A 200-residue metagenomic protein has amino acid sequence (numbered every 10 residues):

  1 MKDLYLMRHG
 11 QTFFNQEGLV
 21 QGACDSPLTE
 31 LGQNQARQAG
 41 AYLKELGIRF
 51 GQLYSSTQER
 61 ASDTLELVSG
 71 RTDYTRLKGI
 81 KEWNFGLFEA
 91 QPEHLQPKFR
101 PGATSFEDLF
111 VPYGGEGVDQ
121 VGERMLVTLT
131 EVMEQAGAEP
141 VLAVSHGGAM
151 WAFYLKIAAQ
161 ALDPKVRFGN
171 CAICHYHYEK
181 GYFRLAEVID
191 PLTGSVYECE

Functional and structural regions predicted by a protein language model:
K2, G51, R71-D73, E139 (+1 more regions): A structural micro-motif
L4, E139-G147: Generic beta-sheet signal
Y5-S62, Y113-M125: Loop-to-helix element that buttresses phosphate recognition and phosphoryl-transfer chemistry
G10, S56-Q58, G79, V144-G148: Short, well-ordered beta-to-alpha junction loops that form the rim of enzyme active sites and present histidine/acidic
Q38-R100: Phosphate-coordination/substrate-recognition cap region in phosphate-metabolizing enzymes
L67, A152-K156: Active-site signature of alpha/beta-hydrolase-fold catalytic machinery across serine- and Asp/Cys-nucleophile hydrolases
L77, W83-H94, E134-E139, L155-E200: Acidic, low-complexity terminal tails and accessory targeting/binding regions of phosphate-metabolizing enzymes
R100-Q120: Short glycine/proline- and acidic residue-enriched helix-loop micro-motifs that form flexible lids or anion-recognition
